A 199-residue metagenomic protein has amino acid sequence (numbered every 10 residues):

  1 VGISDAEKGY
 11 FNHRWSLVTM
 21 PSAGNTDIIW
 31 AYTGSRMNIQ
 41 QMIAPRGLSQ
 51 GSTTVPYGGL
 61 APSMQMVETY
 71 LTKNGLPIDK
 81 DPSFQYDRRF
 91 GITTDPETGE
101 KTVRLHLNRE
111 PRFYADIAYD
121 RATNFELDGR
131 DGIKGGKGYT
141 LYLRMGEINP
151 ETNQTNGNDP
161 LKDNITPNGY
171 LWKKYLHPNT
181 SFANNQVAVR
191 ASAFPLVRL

Functional and structural regions predicted by a protein language model:
V1-N156: An aromatic- and glycine-enriched ligand-binding surface/loop that stacks and positions planar moieties
T102-L105, Y119, T123, Q154-L199: Conserved, well-structured interaction surfaces
